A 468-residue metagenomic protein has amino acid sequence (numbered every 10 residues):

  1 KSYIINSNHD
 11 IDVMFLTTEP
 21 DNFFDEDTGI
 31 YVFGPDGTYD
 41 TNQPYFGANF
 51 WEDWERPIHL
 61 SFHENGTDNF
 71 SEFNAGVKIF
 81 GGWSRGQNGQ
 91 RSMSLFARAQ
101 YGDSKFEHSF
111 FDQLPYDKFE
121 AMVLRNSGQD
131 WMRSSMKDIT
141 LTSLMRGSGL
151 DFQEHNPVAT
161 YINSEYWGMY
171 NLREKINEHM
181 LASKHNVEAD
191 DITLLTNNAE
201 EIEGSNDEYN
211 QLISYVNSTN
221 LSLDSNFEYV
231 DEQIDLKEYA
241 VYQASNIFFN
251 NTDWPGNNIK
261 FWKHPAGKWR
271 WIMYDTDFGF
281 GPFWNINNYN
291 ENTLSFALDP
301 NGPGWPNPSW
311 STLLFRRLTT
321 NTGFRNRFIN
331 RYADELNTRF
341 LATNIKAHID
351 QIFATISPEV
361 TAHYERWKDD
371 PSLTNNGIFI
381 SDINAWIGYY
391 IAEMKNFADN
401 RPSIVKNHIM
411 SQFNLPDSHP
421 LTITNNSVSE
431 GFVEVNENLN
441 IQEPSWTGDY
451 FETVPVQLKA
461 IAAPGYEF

Functional and structural regions predicted by a protein language model:
S2-E26, Q87: Low-complexity, Pro/Ser/Thr- and charge-rich linker/hinge segments at domain boundaries
L16, H419-S427: A short, amphipathic beta-strand motif
D21-F50, I58-H59, T67, F73-A75 (+8 more regions): Middle-to-C-terminal accessory/interaction subdomains
F62, T160, V433: Short aromatic-centered micro-motifs
L172-N197: Acidic, His- and aromatic-enriched active-site or binding-groove loops in soluble protein domains that engage sugars
K368, Q457-F468: Surface-exposed interfaces of beta-sheet-rich extracellular modules
N425-E430, A462-Y466: Short proline/glycine-enriched turn/loop motifs at strand-loop junctions of beta-rich domains
V435-P455: Short, solvent-exposed S/T- and G/P-enriched segments that are highly enriched in secreted/extracellular and lumenal
